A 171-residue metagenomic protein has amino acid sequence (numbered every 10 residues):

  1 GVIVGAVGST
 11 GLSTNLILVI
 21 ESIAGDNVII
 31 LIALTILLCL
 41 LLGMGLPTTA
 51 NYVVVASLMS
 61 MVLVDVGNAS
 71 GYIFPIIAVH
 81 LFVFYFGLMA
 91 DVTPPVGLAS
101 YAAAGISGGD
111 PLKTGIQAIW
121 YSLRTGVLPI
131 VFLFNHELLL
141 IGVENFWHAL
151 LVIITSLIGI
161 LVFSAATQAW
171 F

Functional and structural regions predicted by a protein language model:
G1-F171: Alpha-helical transmembrane segments of multi-pass membrane transport proteins
